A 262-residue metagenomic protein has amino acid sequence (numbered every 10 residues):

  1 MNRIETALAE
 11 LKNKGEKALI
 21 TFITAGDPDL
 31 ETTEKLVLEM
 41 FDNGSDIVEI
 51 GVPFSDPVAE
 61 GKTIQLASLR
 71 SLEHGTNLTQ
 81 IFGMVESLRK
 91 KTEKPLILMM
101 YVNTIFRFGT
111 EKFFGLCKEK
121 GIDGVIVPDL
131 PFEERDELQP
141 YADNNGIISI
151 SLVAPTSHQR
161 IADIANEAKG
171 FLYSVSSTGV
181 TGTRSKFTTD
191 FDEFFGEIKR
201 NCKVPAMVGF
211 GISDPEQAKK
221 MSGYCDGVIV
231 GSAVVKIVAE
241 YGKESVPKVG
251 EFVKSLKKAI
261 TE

Functional and structural regions predicted by a protein language model:
M1-I20, E86-R89, T261: N-terminal amphipathic alpha-helix/helix-capping segment at the start of soluble metabolic enzymes
L19-I23, V48-I50, L96-M100, V125-V127 (+4 more regions): Hydrophobic faces of well-ordered beta-strands that scaffold small-molecule active sites in alpha/beta enzyme cores
L30-M40, T156-N166, V208, I212-V228: Catalytic cores of alpha/beta
S45-D56, I122-I126, P131-E134, S176-G182 (+2 more regions): Glycine-rich phosphate-binding active-site loops on the catalytic face of alpha/beta enzymes
V52, T63-V127, I260: Active-site beta->alpha loop and helix N-cap motifs at the rims of alpha/beta catalytic domains
L66, H74, A162-R200, I237-A239: Glycine/Thr-rich beta-alpha phosphate-binding loop at enzyme active sites
E73-T76, G121-E134, I148-T156, A162 (+1 more regions): Catalytic beta/alpha-barrel core
I81, G196-V204, S213-K219, G223-E262: Alpha/beta catalytic cores of nucleotide-metabolism and tRNA/nucleoside-modifying enzymes
